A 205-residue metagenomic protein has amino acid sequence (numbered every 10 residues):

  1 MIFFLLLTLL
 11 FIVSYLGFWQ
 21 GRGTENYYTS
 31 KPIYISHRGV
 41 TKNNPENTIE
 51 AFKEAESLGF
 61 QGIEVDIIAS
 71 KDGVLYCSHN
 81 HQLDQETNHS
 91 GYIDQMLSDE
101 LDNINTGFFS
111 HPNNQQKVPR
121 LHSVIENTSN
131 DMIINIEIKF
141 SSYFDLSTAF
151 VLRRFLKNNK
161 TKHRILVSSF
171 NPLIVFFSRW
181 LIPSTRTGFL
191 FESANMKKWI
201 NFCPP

Functional and structural regions predicted by a protein language model:
M1-P205: Phosphate-group recognition and catalysis centered on beta-loop-alpha active-site segments
